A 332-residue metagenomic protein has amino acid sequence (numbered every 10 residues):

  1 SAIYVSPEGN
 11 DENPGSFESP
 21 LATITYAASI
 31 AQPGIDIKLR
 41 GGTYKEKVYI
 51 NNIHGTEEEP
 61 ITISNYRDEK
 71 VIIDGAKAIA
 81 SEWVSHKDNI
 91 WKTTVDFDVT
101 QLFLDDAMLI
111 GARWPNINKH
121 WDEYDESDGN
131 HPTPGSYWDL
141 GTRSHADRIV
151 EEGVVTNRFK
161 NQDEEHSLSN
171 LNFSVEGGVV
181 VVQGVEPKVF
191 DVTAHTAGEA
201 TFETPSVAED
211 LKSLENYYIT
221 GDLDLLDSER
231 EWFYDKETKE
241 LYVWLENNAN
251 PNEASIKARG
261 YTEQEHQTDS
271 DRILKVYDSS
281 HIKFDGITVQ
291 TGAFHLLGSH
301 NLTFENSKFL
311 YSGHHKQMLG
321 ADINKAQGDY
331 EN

Functional and structural regions predicted by a protein language model:
Y4-Y330: Extracellular polysaccharide-degrading/modifying enzymes targeting complex plant/algal/animal polysaccharides
